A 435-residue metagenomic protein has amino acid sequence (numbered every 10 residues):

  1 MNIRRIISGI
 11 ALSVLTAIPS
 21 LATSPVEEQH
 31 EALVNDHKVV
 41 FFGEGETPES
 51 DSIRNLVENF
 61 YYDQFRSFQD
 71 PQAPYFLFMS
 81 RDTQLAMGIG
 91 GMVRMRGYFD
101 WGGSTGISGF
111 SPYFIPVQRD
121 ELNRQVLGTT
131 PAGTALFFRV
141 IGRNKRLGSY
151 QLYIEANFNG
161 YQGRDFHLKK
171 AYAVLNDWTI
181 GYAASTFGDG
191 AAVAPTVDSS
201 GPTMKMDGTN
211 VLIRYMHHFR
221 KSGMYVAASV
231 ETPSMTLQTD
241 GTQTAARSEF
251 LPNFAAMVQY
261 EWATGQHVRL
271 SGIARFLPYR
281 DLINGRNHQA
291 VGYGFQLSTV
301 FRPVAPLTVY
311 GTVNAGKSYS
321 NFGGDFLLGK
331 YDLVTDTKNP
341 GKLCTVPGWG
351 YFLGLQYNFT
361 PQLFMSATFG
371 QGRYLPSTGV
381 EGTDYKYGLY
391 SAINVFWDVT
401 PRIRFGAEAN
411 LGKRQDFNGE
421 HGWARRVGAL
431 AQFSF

Functional and structural regions predicted by a protein language model:
I3, T16, S20-W101: N-terminal periplasmic/intermembrane-space "pro-region" immediately following the signal or transit peptide
S80-G109, E121-M235, A255, Q259-W262 (+2 more regions): Outer membrane beta-barrel
L85, L127-T134, D165-K169, V174 (+6 more regions): Residues that define the transmembrane beta-barrel architecture of outer-membrane proteins
G103-G106, G163-K169, A191-D198, L237-A246 (+5 more regions): Outer-membrane beta-barrel translocator domains and adjoining extracellular loop/strand segments of Gram-negative
K145-L147, D177-I180, K221-V226, G265-L270 (+3 more regions): Repeated loop/turn-to-beta-strand initiation elements of outer-membrane beta-barrel proteins
S149-G160, A228-T232, L270-F276, F364-S377 (+1 more regions): Transmembrane beta-strand segments that form the barrel wall of outer-membrane beta-barrel proteins
E261-G379, Y385: Detector for outer-membrane/organellar transmembrane beta-barrel domains, recognizing the amphipathic beta-strand
W397-V399, I403, G422-F435: Outer-membrane beta-barrel "beta-signal"
